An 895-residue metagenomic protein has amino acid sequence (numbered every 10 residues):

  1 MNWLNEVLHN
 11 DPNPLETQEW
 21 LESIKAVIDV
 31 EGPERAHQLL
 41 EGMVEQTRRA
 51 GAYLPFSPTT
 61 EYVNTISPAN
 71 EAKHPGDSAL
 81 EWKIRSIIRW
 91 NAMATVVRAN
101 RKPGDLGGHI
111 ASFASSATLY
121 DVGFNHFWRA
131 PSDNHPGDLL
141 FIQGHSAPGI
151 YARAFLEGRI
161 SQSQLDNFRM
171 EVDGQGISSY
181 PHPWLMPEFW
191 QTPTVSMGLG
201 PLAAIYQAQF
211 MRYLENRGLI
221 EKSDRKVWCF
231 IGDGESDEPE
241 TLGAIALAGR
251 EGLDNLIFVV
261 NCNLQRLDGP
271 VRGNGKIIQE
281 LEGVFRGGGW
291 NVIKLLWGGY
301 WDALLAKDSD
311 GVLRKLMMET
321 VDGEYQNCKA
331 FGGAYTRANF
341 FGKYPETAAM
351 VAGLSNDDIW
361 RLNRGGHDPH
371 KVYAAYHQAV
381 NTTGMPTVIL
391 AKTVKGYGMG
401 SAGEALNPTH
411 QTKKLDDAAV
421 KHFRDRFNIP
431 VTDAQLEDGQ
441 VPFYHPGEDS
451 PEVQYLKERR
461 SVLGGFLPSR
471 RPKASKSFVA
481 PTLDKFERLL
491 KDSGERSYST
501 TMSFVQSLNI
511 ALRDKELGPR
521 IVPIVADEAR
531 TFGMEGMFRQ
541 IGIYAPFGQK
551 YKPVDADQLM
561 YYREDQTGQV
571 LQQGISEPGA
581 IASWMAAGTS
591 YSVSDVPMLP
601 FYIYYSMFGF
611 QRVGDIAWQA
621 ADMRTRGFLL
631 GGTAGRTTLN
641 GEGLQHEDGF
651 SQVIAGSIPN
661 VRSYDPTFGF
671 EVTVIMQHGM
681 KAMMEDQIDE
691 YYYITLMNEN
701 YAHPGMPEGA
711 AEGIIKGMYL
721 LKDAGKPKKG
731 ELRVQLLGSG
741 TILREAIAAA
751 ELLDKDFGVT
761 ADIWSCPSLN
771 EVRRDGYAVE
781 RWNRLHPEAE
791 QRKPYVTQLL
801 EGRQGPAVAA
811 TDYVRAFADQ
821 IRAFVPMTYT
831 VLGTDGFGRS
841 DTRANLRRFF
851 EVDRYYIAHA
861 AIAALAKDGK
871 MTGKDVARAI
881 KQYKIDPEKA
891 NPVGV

Functional and structural regions predicted by a protein language model:
N2-E157, F423, Y498-D514, G518 (+1 more regions): N-terminal amphipathic, basic-rich helices that act as targeting or association modules
L4, P14, D173-P193, Y213-D224 (+8 more regions): Thiamine diphosphate
E6, S23-A26, K73-E81, A99-G108 (+14 more regions): Glycine- and acidic
H74-A92, F113, W128-P131, D138-L139 (+10 more regions): Non-catalytic terminal/interface segments that mediate subunit docking, oligomerization, and allosteric communication
P75-I88, A92-K102, H109-E251, N274-G275 (+6 more regions): Cofactor-binding active-site loop characterized by glycine-rich and histidine/acidic residues
V227, G232-E235, C262, T393 (+3 more regions): Active-site metal-binding loops of divalent metal-dependent hydrolases
C229-F230, F258, I524, L630 (+2 more regions): Residue-level marker for buried hydrophobic side chains located in beta-strands that build the well-ordered beta-sheet
C229-F230, S236, D615-R636, G641: A structural-propensity feature for long, helix-poor, extended segments
